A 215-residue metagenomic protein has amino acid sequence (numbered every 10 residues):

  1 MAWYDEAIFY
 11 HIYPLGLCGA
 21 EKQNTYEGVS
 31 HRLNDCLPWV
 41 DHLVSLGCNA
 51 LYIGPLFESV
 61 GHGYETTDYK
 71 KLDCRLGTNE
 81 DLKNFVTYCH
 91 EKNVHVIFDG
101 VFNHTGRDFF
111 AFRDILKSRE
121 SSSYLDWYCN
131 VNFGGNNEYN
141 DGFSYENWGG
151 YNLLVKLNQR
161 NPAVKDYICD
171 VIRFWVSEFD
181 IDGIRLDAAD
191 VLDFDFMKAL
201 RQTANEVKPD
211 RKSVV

Functional and structural regions predicted by a protein language model:
M1-V215: Active-site and adjacent substrate-binding regions of carbohydrate-active enzymes
